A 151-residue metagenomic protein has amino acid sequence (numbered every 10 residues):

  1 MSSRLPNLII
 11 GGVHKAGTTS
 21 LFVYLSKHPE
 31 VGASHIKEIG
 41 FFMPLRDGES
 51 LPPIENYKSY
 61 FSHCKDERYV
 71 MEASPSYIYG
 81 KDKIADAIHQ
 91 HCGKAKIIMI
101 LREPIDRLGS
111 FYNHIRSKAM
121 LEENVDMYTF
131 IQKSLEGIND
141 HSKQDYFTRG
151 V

Functional and structural regions predicted by a protein language model:
M1-Y77, A87-I100, P104-H141: PAPS-dependent sulfotransferase catalytic core
D82-D86: Metal-dependent catalytic neighborhoods of phosphoester/phosphodiester hydrolases
D140-V151: Short, intrinsically disordered, charge-balanced linker/junction segments flanking boundaries in proteins
